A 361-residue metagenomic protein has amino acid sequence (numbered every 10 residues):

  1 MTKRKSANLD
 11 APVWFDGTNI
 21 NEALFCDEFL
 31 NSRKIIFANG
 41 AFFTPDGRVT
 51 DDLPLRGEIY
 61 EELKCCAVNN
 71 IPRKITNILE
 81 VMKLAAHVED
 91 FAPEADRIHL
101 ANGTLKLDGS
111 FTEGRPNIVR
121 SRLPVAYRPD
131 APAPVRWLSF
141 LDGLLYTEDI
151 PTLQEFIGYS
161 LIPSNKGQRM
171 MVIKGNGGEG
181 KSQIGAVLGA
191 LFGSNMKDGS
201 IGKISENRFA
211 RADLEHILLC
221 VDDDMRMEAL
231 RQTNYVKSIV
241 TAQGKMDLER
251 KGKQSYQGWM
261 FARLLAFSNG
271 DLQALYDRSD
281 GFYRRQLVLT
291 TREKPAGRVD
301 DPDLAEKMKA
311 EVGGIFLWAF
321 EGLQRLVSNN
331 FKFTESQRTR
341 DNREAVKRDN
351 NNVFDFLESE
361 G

Functional and structural regions predicted by a protein language model:
T2-A38, C65-G361: Feature primarily recognizes SF3-like P-loop helicase cores of small DNA viruses
A38-A67: TRNA-binding/sensing appendages of the translation machinery
